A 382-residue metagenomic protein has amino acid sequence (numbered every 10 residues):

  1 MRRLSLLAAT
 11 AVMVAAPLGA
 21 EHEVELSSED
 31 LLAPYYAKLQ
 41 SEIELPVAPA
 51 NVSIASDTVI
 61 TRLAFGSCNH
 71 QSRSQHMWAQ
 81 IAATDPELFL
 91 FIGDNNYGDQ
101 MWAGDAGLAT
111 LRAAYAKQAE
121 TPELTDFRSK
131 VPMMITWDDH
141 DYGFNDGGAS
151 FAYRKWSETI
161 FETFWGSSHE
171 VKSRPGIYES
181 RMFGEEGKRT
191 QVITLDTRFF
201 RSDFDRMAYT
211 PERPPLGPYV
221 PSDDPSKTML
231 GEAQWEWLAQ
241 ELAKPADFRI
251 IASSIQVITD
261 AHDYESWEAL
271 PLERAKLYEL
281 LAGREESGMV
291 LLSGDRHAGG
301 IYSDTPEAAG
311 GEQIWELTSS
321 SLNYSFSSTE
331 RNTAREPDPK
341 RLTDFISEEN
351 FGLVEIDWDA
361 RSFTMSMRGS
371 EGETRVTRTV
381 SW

Functional and structural regions predicted by a protein language model:
R2-L18: Gram-negative bacterial Sec-dependent N-terminal signal peptides
H22-W382: Metal-dependent phosphoester/phosphodiester hydrolase catalytic core
